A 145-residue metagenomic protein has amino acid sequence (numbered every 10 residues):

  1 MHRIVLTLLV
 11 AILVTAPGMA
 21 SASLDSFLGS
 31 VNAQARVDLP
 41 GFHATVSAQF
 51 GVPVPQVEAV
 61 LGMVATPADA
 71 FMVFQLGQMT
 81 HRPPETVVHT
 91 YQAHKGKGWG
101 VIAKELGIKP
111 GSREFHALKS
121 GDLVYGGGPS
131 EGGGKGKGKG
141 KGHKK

Functional and structural regions predicted by a protein language model:
M1-I4: Positively charged n-region of N-terminal signal peptides that target proteins for export
T7-A16: Bacterial N-terminal signal peptides
S21-K145: General marker for long, soluble alpha-helical cores
